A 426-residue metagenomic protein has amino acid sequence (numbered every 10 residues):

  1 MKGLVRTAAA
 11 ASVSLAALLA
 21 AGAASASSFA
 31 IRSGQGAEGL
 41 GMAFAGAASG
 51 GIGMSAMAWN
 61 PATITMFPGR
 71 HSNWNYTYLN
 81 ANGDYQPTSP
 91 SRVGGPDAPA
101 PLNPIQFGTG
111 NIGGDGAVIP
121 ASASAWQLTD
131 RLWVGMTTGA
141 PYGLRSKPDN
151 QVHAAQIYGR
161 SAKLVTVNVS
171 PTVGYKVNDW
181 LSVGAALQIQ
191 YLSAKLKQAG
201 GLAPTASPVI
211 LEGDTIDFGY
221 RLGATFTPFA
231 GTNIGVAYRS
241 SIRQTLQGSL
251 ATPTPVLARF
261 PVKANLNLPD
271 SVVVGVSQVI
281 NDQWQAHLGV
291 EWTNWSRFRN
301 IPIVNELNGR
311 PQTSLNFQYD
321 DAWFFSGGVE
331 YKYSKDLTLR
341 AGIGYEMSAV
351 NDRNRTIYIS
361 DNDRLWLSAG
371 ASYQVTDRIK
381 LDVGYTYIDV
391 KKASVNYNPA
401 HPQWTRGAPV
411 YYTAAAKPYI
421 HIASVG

Functional and structural regions predicted by a protein language model:
M1-S25: Gram-negative bacterial Sec-dependent N-terminal signal peptides
S12, G50, Y412-A414: Residue-level detector of transmembrane insertion/anchoring sites
G22-V134, T138-G139: N-terminal, post-signal peptide beta-strand-biased segments of exported outer-membrane/organellar beta-barrel and other
S27-A43, D97-P99, G116-G426: Outer-membrane beta-barrel porins/channels
